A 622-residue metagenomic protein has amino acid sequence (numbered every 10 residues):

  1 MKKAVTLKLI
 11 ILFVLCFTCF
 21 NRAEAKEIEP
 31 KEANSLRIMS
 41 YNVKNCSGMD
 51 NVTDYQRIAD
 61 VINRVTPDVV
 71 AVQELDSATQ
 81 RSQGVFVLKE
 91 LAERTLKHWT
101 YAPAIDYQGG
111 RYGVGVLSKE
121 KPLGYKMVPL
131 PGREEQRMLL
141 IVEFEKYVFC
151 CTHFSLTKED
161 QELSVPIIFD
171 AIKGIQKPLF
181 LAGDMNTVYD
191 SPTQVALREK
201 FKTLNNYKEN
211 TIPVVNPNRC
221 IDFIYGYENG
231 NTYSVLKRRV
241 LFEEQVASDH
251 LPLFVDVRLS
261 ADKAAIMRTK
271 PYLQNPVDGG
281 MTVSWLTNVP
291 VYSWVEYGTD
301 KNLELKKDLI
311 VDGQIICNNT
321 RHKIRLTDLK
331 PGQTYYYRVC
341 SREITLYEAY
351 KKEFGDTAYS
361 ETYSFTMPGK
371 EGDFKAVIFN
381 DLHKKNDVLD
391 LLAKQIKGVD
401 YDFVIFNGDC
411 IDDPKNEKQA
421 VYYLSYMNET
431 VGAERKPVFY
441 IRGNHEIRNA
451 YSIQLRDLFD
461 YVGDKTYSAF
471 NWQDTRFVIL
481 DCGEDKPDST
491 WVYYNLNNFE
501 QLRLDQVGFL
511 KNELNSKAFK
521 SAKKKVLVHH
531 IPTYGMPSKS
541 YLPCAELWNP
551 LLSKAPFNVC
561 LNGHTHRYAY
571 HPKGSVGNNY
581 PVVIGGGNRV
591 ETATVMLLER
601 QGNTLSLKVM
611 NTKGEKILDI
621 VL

Functional and structural regions predicted by a protein language model:
K2, F20-E93, D106-G110, P166 (+7 more regions): N-terminal, active-site-proximal structural segment of metallo-dependent hydrolase catalytic domains
K2-M39, F86, G230, L251 (+3 more regions): Acidic, histidine-bearing metal-coordination/catalytic regions of metal-dependent phosphoesterases
K26-I28, M127-V128, K158, D170-F180 (+2 more regions): Metal-dependent phosphoester-hydrolase catalytic domains
C46-G48, S77-R81, Y107-G109, T157-D160 (+9 more regions): Active-site environment of divalent metal-dependent phosphoester hydrolases
D50-N51, L75-V148, K237-E244, I316 (+1 more regions): Structured beta-strand-rich core segments of catalytic domains in phosphoester-bond hydrolases
E90-E93, Y112, V116, L123-M127 (+5 more regions): Extended active-site neighborhood of metal-dependent phosphoesterases/phosphodiesterases
I141-C150, Q161-R198, V291-S293, K397-F403 (+4 more regions): His/acidic metal-ligating clusters that form di-metal
Q194-P217, I221, G226, H322 (+1 more regions): Conserved beta-sheet core of the metallophosphoesterase superfamily
